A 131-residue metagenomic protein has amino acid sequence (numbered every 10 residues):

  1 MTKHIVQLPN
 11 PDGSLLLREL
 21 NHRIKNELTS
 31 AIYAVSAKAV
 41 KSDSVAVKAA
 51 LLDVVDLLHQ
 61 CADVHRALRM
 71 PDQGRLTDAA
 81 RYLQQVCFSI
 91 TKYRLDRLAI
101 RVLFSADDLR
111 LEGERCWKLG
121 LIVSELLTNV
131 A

Functional and structural regions predicted by a protein language model:
T2-Q7, S36, V40: Short, charged/polar, low-complexity loop and linker segments that flank or interrupt alpha-helical bundles
K3-N21, L52, L95-S124, A131: Conserved short strand/loop->alpha-helix "switch" segment adjacent to the catalytic nucleotide/phosphoryl-transfer site
D12-L16, L28-H59, P71-G74: Histidine phosphotransfer helical core of two-component systems
N26, N129: Conserved N-box asparagine in the HATPase_c
V35-A37, M70, V102-D108: Short linear capping/connector segments at secondary-structure termini
L51-V55, H59, D63, R75-Y93: Short beta-to-alpha transition helix within the HATPase_c
M70-T77, E112: Short flexible loop/turn segments at helix-to-beta-strand junctions within the C-terminal catalytic HATPase_c
